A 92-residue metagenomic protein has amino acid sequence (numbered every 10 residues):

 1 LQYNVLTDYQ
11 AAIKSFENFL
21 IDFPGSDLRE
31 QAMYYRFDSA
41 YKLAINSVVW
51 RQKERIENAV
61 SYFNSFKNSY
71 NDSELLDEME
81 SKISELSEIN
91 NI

Functional and structural regions predicted by a protein language model:
L1-I92: Acidic, polar-rich low-complexity tracts and alpha-helical solenoid repeat scaffolds
